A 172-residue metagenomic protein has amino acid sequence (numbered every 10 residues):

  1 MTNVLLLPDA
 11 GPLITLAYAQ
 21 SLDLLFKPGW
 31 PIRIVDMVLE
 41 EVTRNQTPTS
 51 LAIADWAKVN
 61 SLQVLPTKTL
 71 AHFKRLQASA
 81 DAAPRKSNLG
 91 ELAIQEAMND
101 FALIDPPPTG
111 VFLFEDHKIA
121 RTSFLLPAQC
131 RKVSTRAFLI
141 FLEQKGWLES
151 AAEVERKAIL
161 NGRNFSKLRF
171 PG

Functional and structural regions predicted by a protein language model:
M1-L6, L16-W30, M37-T43, T47-I53 (+4 more regions): Feature 3881 marks metal-assisted phosphotransfer/nuclease machinery and their flanking interaction elements
L6-D9, F114: Short hydrophobic beta-strand that contains or immediately precedes a catalytic carboxylate
K68-A80: Short, basic/glycine-rich phosphate-binding loops at helix/coil junctions that contact nucleotide phosphates
